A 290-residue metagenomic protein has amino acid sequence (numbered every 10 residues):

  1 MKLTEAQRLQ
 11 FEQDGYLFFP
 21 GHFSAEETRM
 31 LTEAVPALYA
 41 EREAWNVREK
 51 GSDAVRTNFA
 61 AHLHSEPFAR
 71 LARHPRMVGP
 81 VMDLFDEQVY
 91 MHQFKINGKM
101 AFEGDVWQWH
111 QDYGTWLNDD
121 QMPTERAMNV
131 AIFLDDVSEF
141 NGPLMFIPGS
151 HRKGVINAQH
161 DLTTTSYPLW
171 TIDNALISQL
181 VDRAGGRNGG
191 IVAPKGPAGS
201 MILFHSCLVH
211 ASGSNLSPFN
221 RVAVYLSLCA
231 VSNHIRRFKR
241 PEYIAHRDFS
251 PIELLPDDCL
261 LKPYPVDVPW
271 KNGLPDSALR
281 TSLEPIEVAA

Functional and structural regions predicted by a protein language model:
M1-D14, P20-M122, K239, S250-E253: Non-heme Fe(II)-dependent double-stranded beta-helix
E41-K50, M201-L203, C207-A290: Non-heme Fe(II)/2-oxoglutarate
Q93, E125-A131, N141, I191 (+1 more regions): Extracellular structured ligand-interaction cores
K95-G98, Q111-Y113, M128, I132-D136 (+1 more regions): Short, structured patches in soluble enzyme cores that scaffold and shape functional sites
A101, I147-G154, S227-N233: Short edge-strand/loop segments of extracellular domains
D105-W109, N118-D120, F140-F146, V155-Q159 (+1 more regions): A short secondary-structure junction signal
D119-E139, K195-A198, S227-A230: Short, conserved beta-strand element in jelly-roll/cupin
F140-V209: Double-stranded beta-helix
